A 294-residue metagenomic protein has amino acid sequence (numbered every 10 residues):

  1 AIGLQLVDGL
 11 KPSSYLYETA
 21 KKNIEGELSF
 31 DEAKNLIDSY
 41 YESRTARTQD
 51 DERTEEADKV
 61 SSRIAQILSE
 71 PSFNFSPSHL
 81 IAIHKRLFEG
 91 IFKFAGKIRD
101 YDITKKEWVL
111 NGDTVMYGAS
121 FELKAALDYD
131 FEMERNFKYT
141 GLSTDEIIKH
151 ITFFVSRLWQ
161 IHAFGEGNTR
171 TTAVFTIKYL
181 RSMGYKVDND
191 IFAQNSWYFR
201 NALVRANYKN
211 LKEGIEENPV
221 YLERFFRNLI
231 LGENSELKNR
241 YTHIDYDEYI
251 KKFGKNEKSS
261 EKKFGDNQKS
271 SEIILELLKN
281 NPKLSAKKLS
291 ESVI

Functional and structural regions predicted by a protein language model:
A1-I294: FIC/Doc superfamily catalytic core
